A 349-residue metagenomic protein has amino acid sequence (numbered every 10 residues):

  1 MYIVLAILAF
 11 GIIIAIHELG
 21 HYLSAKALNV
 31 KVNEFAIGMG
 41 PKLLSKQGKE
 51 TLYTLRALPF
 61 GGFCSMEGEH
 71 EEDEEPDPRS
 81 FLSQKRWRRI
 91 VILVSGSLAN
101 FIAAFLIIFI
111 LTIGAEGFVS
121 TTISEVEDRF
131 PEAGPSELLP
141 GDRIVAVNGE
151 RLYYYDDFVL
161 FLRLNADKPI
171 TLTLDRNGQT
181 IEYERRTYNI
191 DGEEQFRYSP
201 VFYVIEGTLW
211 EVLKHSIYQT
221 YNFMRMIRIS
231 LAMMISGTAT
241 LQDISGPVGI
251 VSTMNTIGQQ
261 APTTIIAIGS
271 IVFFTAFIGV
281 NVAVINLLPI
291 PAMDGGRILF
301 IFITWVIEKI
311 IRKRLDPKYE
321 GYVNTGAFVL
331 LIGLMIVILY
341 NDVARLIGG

Functional and structural regions predicted by a protein language model:
H17, L55, G96, N286 (+2 more regions): Divalent metal-coordination and catalytic microenvironments
K26-F105, V204-E211, W305, K309: Membrane-embedded helix-turn/re-entrant segments that form the catalytic/gating core of multi-pass membrane enzymes
L28-N33, A115-E132, G349: Alpha-helical transmembrane signal-anchor/signal-peptide segments
K31, V119, G246, L288-I303: Juxtamembrane/interfacial segments flanking transmembrane helices
S80, Q84, E127-F130, N189-V282 (+2 more regions): Functional transmembrane alpha-helices
L82-E125, V280-A283, A292-M293: Hydrophobic transmembrane alpha-helical segments that form the core helix bundle of multi-pass membrane enzymes
A133-Y155, T220: Conserved PDZ fold ligand-binding element
V145-A146, L160-S199: PDZ-domain C-terminal substructure recognizer with occasional recognition of PDZ-binding tails
